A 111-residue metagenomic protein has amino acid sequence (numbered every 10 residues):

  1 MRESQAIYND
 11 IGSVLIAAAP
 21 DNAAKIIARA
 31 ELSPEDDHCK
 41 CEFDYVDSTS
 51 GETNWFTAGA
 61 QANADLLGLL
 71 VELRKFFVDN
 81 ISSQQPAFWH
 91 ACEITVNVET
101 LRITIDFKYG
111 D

Functional and structural regions predicted by a protein language model:
M1-D111: Contiguous interface-forming segments/domains that mediate binding rather than catalysis
